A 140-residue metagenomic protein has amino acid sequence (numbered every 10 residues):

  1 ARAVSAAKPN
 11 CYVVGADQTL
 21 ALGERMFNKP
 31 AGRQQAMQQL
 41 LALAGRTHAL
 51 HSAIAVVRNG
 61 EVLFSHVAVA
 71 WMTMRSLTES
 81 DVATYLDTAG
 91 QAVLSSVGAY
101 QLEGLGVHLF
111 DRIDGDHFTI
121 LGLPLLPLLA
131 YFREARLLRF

Functional and structural regions predicted by a protein language model:
A1-F140: Anionic-ligand binding patches
